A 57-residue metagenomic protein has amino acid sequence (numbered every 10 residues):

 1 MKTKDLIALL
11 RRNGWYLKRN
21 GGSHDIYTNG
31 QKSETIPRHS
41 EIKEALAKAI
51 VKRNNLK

Functional and structural regions predicted by a protein language model:
M1-I7: A short, Lys/Arg-rich alpha-helix, primarily the initiator
K4, R12-N13, T28-K57: C-terminal structural segments of small proteins and small subunits
Y16: Residue-level detector of anion-binding/catalytic polar loops
R19-N29: Short alpha-helical DNA-recognition segment
